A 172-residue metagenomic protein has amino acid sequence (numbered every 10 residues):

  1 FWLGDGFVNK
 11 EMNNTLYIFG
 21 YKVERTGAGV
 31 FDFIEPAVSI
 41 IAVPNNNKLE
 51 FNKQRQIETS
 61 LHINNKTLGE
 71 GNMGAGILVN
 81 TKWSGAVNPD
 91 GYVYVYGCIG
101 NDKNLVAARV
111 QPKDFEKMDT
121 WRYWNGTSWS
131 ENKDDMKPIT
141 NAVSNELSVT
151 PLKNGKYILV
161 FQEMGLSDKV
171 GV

Functional and structural regions predicted by a protein language model:
F1, V8-G69, N88-S144, T150-V172: Beta-rich carbohydrate-recognition and catalytic domains
L3-D5, G74-G76, S84-G85, E146-S148: Conserved beta-strand position repeated once per blade in WD40 beta-propeller domains
K66-T81: Extended, solvent-exposed, turn-rich assembly/linker loops in the middle of proteins
N80-W83, V95-Y96: Intrinsically disordered, low-complexity boundary segments flanking structured domains
